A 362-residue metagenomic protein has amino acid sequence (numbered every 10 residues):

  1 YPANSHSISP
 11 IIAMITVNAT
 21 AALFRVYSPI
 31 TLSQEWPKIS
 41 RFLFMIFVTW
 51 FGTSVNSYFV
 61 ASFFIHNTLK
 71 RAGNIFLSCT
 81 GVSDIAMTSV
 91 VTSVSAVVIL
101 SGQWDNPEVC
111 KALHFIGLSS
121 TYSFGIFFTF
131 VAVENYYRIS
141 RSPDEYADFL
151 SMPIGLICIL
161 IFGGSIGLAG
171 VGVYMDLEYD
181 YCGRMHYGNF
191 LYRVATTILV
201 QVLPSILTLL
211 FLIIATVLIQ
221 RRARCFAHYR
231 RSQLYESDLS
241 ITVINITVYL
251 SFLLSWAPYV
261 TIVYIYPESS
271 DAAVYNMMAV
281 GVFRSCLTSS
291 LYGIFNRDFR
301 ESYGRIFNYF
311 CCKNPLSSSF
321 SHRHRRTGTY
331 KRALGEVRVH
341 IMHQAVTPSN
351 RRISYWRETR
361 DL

Functional and structural regions predicted by a protein language model:
Y1-Y58, L362: Extracellular N-terminal segment of 7TM GPCRs
Y27-I30, G102, N106-S119, D148 (+2 more regions): Loop architecture of class A 7-transmembrane GPCRs
P37-F42, G73-F130, R138, Y146: Extracellular TM2-ECL1-early TM3 structural module of rhodopsin-like
M45, T49, A86-G102, H114 (+5 more regions): Helix-to-loop junction signature of class
F51-F64, T88-S93, S119-P143, I157 (+1 more regions): Cytoplasm-facing ends of alpha-helical transmembrane segments in multi-pass membrane proteins
V82, V217-Y259: Intracellular effector-coupling site of seven-transmembrane GPCRs, centered on the ICL3-to-TM6 transition
L254, V260-Y264, N276-G328: Seventh transmembrane helix
F307-Y355: Non-transmembrane, juxtamembrane loop and terminal tail segments of multi-pass eukaryotic membrane proteins
